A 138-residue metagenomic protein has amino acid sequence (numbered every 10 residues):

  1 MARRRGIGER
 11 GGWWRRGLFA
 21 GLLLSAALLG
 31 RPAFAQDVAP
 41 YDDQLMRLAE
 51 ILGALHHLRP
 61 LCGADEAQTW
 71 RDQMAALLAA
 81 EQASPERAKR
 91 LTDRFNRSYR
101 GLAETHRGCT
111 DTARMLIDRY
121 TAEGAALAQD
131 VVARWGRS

Functional and structural regions predicted by a protein language model:
A2-G21: Bacterial N-terminal signal peptides that target proteins for export
G8-E9, W14, Q36, D65 (+3 more regions): Alpha-helical structural elements
G12-W13, L28, Q44, H56: Short alpha-helical segments used as structural interaction elements across diverse proteins
L24-S25: Repetitive helical segments and hydrophobic/amphipathic motifs
G30-P32: N-terminal signal peptide c-region/cleavage motif recognized by signal peptidases
F34-A64: Immediate post-signal-peptide N-terminus of mature secreted/exported proteins
A67-S138: Compact alpha-helical subdomains of small soluble proteins
